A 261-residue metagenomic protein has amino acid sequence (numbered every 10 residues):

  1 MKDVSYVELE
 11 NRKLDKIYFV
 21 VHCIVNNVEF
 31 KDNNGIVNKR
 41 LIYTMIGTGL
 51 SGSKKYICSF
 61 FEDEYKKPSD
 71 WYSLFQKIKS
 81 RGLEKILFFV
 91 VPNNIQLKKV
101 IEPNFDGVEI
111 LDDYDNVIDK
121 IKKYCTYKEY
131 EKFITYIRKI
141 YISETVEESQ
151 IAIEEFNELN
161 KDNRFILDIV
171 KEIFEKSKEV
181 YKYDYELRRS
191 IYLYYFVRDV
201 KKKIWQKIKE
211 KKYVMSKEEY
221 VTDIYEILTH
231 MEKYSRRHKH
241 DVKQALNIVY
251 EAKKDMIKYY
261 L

Functional and structural regions predicted by a protein language model:
K2, E154-N157, K171, E175 (+2 more regions): Short amphipathic alpha-helical surface patches that mediate protein-protein
K2-F88, F196: RNase H-like nuclease fold core
F30-K31, S53-K55, Q96-V100, K120-K122: Switch/connector loops and helix/strand junctions flanking conserved nucleotide-binding motifs in nucleotide-processing
G49, K66-D70, Y141-S149, Y213-Y220: Intrinsic-disorder/low-complexity, polar/charged segments
Y72-F75, R189-I191, S216-T222: Conserved phosphate-chemistry cores used by DNA topoisomerases
F88, K98-I204, E210-V214, E232-R236 (+1 more regions): Extended amphipathic alpha-helical interaction segments
V90-N93: Short His-Asn-centered micro-motif
W205-L261: Basic, amphipathic alpha-helical segments enriched in Lys/Arg and hydrophobic/aromatic residues
